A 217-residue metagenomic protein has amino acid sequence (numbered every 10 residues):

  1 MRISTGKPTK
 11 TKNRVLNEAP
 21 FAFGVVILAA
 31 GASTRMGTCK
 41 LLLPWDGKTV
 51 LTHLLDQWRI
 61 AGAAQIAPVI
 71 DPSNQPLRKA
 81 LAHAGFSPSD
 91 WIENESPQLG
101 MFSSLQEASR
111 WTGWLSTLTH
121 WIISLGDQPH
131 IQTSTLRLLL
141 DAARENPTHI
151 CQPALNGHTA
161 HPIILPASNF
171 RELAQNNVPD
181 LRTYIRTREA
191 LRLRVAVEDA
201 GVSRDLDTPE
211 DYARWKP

Functional and structural regions predicted by a protein language model:
R2-F21, R171, N176-P217: Conserved alpha/beta core of the MobA/IspD/sugar-nucleotide pyrophosphorylase nucleotidyltransferase superfamily
R2-T5, R14, T52-H120, S134: Conserved N-terminal catalytic core of the sugar/cofactor nucleotidyltransferase
N17-Q75: N-terminal glycine-rich phosphate-binding loop and ensuing alpha1 helix
V26-A30, S124-L125, P153-A154, A196: Short beta-strand segments
G31, D127, T208: Active-site glycine-centered loops adjacent to acidic/histidine catalytic or metal-binding residues that shape
G37-K40, W45-T49, P72, I92-S103 (+5 more regions): Residues at secondary-structure transition points
L41, D90, H149, L191-L193 (+1 more regions): Conserved beta-strand segments of alpha/beta enzyme cores
W91-R171: Conserved beta-loop-beta/alpha segment of the NTase-like Rossmann-fold superfamily that binds/positions NTPs
